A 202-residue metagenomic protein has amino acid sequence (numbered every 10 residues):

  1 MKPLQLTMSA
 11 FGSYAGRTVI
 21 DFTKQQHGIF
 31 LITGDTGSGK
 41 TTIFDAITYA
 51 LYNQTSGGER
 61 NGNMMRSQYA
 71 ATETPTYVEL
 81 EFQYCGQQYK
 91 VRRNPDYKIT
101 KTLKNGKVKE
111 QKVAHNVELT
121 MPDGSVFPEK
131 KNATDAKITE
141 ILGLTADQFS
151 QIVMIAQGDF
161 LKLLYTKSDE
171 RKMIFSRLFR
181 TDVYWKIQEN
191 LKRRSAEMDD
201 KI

Functional and structural regions predicted by a protein language model:
M1-A136, A146-Q148: Extreme N-terminal "head/tail" segments of very large remodeling/mechanoenzyme assemblies
F30-L31, D35, D123-E129, E140 (+1 more regions): Extended, Lys/Glu-rich alpha-helical coiled-coil stalks
